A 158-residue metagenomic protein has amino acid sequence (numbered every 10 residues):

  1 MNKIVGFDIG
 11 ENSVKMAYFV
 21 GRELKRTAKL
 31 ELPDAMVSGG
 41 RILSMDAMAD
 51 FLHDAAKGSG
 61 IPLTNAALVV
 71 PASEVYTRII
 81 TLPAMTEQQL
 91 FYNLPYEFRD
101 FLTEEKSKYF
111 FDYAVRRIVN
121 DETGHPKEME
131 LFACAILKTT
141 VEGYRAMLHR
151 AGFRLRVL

Functional and structural regions predicted by a protein language model:
M1-D34, P62-P71: Gly/Thr-rich phosphate-binding beta-strand-loop-beta motif of the actin/hexokinase/Hsp70
N2-K3, S38-I42, E104-E105, A151-G152: N-terminal start-of-chain detector that recognizes signal peptides and the immediate post-cleavage beginning
Y18-G21, A55, Y113, R154: Solvent-exposed, well-ordered amphipathic alpha-helical segments that flank/support binding or catalytic loops
R22, K57-I61, E104: Short helix-loop boundary/capping segments at the starts of domains
T27-K57: N-terminal phosphate-binding loop and adjacent alpha-helix
F51, A55-S59, F101, A151: Stable alpha-helical structural segments in soluble proteins, enriched in small hydrophobic residues
V70-L158: Active-site neighborhood for divalent-cation/phosphate handling
